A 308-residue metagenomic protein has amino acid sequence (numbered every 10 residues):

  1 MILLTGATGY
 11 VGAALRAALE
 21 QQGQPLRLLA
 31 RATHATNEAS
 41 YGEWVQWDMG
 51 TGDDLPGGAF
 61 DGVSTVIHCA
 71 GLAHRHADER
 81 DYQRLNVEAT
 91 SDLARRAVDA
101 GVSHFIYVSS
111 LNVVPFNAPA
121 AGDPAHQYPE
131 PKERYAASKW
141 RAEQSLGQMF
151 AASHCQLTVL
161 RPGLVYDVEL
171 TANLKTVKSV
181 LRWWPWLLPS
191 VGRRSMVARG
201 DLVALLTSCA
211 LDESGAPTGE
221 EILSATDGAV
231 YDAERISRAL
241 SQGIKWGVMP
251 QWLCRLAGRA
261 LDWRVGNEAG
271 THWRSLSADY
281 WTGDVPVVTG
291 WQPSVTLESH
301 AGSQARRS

Functional and structural regions predicted by a protein language model:
I2-Q22: N-terminal Rossmann NAD(P)H-binding glycine-rich loop of SDR-like oxidoreductase domains
G42, W47-E88, D92, R96 (+1 more regions): NAD(P)H-binding glycine-rich loop region in Rossmannoid oxidoreductase-like domains and their noncatalytic homologs
R84, A118-Y166, W186-P189: Catalytic helix-loop patch of NAD(P)-dependent Rossmann-fold dehydrogenases
D92-R134: Conserved Rossmann-fold NAD(P)-dependent oxidoreductase catalytic core, especially the SDR/UDP-sugar
S179-D201, L205-C209: A conserved pocket-lining segment of Rossmann-fold NAD(P)-dependent short-chain dehydrogenase/reductase
R199, A233-E234, R259-P293: Conserved C-terminal active-site "lid" loop/helix of NAD(P)H-dependent oxidoreductases that clamps the redox cofactor
S208-E268, E298, G302-R306: Mid/C-terminal beta-alpha module of Rossmann-like enzyme folds, strongest in SDR-family dehydrogenases/epimerases
D284-S308: Amphipathic terminal alpha-helices
